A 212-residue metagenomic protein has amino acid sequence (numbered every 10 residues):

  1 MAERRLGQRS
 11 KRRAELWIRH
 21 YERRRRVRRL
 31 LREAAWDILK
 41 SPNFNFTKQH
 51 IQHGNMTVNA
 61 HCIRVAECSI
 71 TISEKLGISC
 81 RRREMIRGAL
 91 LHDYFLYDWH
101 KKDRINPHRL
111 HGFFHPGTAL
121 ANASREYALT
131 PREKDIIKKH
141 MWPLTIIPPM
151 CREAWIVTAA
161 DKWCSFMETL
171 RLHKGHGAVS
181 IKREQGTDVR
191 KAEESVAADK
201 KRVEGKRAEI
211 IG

Functional and structural regions predicted by a protein language model:
M1-G212: Metal-dependent phosphohydrolase cores
